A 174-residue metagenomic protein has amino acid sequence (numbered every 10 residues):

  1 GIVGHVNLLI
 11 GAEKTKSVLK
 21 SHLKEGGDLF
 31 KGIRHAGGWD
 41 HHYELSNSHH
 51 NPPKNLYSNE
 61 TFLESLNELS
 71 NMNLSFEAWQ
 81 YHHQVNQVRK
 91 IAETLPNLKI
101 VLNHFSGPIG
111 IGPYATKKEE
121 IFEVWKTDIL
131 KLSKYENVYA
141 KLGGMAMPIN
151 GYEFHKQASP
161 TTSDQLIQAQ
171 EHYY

Functional and structural regions predicted by a protein language model:
G1-Q84, K90-E93, S106, E120-I121 (+1 more regions): Active-site gating/metal-coordination segments in enzymes
K14-T15, V88-R89, P113, Y152-E153: A short acidic (Asp/Glu
L29, L98-K99, Y139: Secondary-structure boundary/capping positions in well-ordered alpha/beta enzyme cores
M72, L95-P96, Y135-E136: Helix C-cap/helix->beta junction micro-motif
T94-N97, H104-Y114: Long amphipathic alpha-helical scaffold regions
I100-H104, K141-G144: Short acidic/histidine-rich active-site segments
I109-Y174: H/E-rich (His + Asp/Glu) clusters that bind or coordinate divalent metals
